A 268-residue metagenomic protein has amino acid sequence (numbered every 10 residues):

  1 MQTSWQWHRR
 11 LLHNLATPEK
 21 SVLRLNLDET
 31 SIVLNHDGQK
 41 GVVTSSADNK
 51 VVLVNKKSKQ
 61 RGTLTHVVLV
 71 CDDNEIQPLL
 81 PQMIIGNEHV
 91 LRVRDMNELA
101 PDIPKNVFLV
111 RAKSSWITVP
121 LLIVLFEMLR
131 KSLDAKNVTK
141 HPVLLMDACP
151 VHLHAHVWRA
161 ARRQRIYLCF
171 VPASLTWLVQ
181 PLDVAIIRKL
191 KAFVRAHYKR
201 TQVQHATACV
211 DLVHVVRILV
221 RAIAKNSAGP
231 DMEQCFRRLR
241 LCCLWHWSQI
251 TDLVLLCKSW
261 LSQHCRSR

Functional and structural regions predicted by a protein language model:
M1-R266: Phosphate-facing sequence motifs and polybasic nucleic-acid/acidic-lipid-binding regions
